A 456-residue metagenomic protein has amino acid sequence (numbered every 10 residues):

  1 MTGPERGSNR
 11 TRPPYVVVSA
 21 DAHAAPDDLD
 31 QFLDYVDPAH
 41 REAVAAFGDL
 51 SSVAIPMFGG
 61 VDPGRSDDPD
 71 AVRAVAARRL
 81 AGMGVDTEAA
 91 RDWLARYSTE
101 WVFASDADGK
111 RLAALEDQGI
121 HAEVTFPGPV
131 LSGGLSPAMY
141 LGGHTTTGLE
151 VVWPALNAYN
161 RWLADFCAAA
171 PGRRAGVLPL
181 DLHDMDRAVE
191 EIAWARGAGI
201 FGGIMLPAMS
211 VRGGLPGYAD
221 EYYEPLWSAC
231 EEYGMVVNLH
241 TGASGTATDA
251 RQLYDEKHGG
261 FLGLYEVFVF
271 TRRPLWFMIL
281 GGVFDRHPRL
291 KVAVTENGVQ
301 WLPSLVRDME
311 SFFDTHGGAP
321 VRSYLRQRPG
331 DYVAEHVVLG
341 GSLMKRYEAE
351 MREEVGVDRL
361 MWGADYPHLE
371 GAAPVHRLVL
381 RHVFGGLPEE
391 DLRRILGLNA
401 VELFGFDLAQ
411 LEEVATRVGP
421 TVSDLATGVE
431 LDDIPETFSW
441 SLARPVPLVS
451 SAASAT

Functional and structural regions predicted by a protein language model:
T2-V16, D30-D86, A90-D117, H121-A122 (+8 more regions): Mid-to-C-terminal alpha-helical segments outside catalytic/metal-binding sites
V17, D92-E100, A113-Y140, R173-L180 (+1 more regions): Divalent metal-dependent hydrolysis catalytic cores, especially in the metallo-beta-lactamase
A22-H23, D365-Y366: Active-site metal-binding loops of divalent metal-dependent hydrolases
L29-F32, L135-A138, D249-Q252, S304-D308 (+2 more regions): Short aromatic-enriched loop/helix-cap "lid" or pocket-rim segments at secondary-structure transitions that line
F126-S132, T241-A247, Y366-H368: Short glycine-enriched loops at secondary-structure junctions
M139-T147, Y254-L264, H376-R381: Short glycine/proline- and charge-enriched loop/turn segments that cap or connect secondary-structure elements
T146-F166: Active-site-proximal gating segment of KS-fold condensing enzymes and close homologs
V151-V152, C167-A175, L180, D186 (+3 more regions): Catalytic pocket-lining loop regions of alpha/beta-barrel enzymes, especially the amidohydrolase/enolase/GH5 lineages
